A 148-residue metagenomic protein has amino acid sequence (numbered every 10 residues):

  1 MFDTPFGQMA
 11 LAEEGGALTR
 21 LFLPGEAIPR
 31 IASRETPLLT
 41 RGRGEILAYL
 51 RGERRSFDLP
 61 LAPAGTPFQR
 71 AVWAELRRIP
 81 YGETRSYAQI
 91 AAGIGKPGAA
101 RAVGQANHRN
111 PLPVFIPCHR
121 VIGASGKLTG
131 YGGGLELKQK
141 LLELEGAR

Functional and structural regions predicted by a protein language model:
M1-G98, L144-R148: Basic nucleic-acid-binding alpha-helical/helix-turn surface characteristic of O6-alkylguanine DNA
Q89, G104, R120: Residue-level "edge-of-site" marker
A91, G98-R101, L128, G132-G133: Flexible, gly/pro- and Lys/Arg-enriched active-site loops
A100-N110: Regulatory, non-catalytic segments
V114-V121: Short Lys/Arg-enriched helix C-cap and helix-to-coil transition segments that create basic nucleic-acid-contact patches
A124-R148: …primarily DNA-binding HTH/wHTH and HhH modules…
